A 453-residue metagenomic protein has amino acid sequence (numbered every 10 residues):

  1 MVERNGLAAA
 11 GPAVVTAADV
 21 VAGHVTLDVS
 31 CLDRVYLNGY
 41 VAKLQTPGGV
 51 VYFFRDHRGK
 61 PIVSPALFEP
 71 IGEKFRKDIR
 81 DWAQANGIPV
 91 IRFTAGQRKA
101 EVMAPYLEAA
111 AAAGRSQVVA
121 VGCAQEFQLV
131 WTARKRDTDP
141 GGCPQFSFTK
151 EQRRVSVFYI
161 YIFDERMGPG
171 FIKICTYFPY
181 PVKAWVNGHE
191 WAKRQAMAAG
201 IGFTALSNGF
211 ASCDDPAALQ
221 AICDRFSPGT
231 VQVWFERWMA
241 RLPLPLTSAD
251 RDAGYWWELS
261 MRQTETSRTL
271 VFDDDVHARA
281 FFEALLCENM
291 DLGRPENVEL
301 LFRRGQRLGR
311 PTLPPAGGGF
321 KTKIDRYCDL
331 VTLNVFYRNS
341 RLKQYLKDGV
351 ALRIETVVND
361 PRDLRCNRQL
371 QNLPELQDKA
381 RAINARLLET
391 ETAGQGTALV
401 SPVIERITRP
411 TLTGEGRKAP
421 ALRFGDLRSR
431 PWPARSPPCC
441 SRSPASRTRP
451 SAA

Functional and structural regions predicted by a protein language model:
M1-Q263: Long, contiguous, compositionally biased segments that the model treats as domain-scale units
A85, T390-A393, P410: Surface-exposed polar/charged interaction patches
F146-E405: Extended, non-transmembrane interaction/recognition domains
P410-L422: Short, Lys/Arg-enriched N-terminal segment that forms or immediately precedes the first helix of a structured domain
L422-G425, S441: Amphipathic alpha-helical protein-protein interaction segments
G425-P433, T448: Short, leucine-enriched amphipathic alpha-helices that occur as contiguous helical runs
A434-S441: Short, locally clustered residues in the helix-turn-helix/winged-helix DNA-binding domain
R442-A453: Short acidic, hydrophobic short linear motifs in intrinsically disordered regions
